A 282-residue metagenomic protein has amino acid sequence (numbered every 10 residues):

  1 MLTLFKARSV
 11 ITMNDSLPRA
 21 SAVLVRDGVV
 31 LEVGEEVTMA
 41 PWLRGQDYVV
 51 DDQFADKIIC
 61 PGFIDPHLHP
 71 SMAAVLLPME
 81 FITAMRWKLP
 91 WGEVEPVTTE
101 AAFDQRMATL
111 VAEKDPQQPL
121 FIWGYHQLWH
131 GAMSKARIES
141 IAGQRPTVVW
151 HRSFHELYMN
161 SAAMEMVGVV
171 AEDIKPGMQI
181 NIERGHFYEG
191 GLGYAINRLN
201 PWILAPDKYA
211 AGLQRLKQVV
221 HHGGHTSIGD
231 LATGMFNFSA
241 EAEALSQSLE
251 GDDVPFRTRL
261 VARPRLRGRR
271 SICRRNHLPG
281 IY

Functional and structural regions predicted by a protein language model:
L2-K6, I11, D15-R26, V30-H277: Divalent metal-binding segments
L278-Y282: Non-catalytic terminal/interface segments that mediate subunit docking, oligomerization, and allosteric communication
